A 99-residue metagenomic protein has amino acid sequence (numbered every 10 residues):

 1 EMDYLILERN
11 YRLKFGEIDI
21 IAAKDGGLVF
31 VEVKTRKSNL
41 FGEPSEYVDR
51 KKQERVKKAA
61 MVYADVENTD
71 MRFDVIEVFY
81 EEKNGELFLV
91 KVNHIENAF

Functional and structural regions predicted by a protein language model:
E1-R9: Acidic-basic catalytic patches of nuclease active cores, encompassing PD-(D/E)XK and other metal-cofactor nuclease
Y4, L28, D70: Hydrophobic "anchor" residues on beta-strands that sit immediately upstream of conserved functional sites
R9-R12, F79: Short, solvent-exposed loop/turn elements at beta->coil junctions and helix N-caps that rim active or binding pockets
Y11, V33-T35, N97: Active-site donor-binding loop signature of nucleotide-sugar glycosyltransferases
K14-G16: Short acidic/glycine-enriched loop/turn segments that link adjacent beta-strands
I18-N39, P44, V48, V56: Conserved catalytic cores of phosphodiester-cleaving nucleases, focusing on short active-site segments
F41-M71: Mid-chain, well-packed structural core segment of small domains
D65-F99: Domain-level recognition of nuclease-like catalytic cores that cleave nucleotide substrates
